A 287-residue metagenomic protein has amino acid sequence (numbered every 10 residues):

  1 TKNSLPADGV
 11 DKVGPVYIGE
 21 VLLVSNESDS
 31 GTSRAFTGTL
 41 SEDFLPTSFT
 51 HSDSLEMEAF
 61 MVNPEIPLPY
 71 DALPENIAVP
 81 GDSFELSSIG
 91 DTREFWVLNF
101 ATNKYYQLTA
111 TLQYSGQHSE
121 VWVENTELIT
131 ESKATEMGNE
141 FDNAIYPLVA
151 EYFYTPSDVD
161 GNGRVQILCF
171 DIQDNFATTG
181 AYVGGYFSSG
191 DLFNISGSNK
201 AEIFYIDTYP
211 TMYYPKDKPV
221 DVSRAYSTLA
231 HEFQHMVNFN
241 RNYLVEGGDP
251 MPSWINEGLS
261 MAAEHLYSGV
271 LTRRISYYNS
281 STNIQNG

Functional and structural regions predicted by a protein language model:
T1-L112: N-terminal low-structure segments adjacent to metalloprotease catalytic domains across cellular compartments
S115-P252, L259, A263, G269-Q285: Juxtacatalytic substrate-recognition/specificity segment
